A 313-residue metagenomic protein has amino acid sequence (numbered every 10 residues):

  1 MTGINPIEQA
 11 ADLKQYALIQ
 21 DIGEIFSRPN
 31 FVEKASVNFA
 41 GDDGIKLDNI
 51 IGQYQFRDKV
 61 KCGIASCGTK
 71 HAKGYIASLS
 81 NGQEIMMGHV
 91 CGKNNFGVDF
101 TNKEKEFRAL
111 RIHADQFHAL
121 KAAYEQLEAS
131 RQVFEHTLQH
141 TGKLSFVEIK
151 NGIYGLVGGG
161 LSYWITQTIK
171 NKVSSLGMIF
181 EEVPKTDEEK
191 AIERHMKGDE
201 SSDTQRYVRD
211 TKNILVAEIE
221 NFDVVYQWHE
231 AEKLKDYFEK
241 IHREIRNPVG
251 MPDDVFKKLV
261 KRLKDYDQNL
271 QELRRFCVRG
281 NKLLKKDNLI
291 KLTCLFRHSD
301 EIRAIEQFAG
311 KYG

Functional and structural regions predicted by a protein language model:
M1-H71, I76-A77, Q83-M86, C91-T101 (+1 more regions): N-terminal cysteine/histidine-rich coordination modules
N5, N30, N38, N49 (+11 more regions): Detector for Asparagine
E8-Q9, K14-Q20, S80, M86-P184: Domain-exit/linker segments immediately C-terminal to small folded modules
K14, K34, K46, K59-K61 (+17 more regions): Context-gated lysine
D115-F146, R206-G313: Extended, amphipathic alpha-helical scaffolds
I153-V225: Charged linear interaction tracts used for macromolecular binding and regulation
